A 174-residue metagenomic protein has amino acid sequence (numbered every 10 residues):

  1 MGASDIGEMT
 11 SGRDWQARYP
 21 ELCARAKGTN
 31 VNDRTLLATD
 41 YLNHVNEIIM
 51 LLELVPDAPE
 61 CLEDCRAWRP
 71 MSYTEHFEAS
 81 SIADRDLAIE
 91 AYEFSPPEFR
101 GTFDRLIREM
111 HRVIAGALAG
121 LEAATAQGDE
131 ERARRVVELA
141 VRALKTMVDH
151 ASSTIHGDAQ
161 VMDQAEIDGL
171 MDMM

Functional and structural regions predicted by a protein language model:
G2-A26, T74-E78, I82: Acidic, low-complexity proline/glycine-rich segments
A26-E47, L54, E60-W68, A88-E109 (+1 more regions): Non-transmembrane, amphipathic alpha-helical segments
I49-P56, A115-L118, E122, K145 (+1 more regions): Alpha-helical repeat scaffolds in large eukaryotic proteins
C65, M71-I82, E98-G120: Amphipathic, heptad-repeat alpha-helices with coiled-coil/zipper character that mediate oligomerization and scaffolding
P70-S80, A133-T146: Eukaryote-specific, cytoplasm-facing alpha-helical/coiled-coil scaffolding segments in long proteins
E78-Y92: Charged/polar, low-hydrophobicity segments characteristic of intrinsically disordered regions and flexible loops
V141-M174: Glycine-rich, aromatic-bearing surface loops/beta-hairpins
